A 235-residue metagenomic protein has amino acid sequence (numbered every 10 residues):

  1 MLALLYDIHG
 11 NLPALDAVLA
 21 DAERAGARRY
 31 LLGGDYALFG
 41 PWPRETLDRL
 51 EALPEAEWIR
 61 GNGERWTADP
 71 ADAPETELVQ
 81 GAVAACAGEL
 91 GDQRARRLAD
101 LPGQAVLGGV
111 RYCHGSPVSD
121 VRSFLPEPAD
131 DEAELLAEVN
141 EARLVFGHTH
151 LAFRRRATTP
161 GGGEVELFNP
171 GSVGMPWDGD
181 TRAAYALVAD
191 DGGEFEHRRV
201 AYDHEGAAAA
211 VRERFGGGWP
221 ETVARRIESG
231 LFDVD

Functional and structural regions predicted by a protein language model:
M1-L53: N-terminal active-site segment of His-dependent metallophosphoesterases
L5-Y6, Y30-D35, F39, E57-N62 (+3 more regions): Active-site neighborhood of phospho(di)ester-bond hydrolases with catalytic His/Asp-centered motifs
H9-A14, L38-P41, G63-A68, V118-D120 (+2 more regions): Active-site environment of divalent metal-dependent phosphoester hydrolases
A17-A20, E45-D48, D72-P74, P126-E127 (+2 more regions): Short, glycine/charged-enriched secondary-structure capping and boundary segments
A22-A27, E138-N140, L187: Glycine-rich phosphate-binding loop signature in dinucleotide/nucleotide-binding domains
T46-R49, L53-C113, S119, S123-N140 (+1 more regions): Active-site neighborhood of divalent metal-dependent phosphoester bond hydrolases
P126-P160, E164-F168: Anionic-ligand binding region
R156-D235: Acidic, His/Gly-rich catalytic cores of divalent-metal-dependent hydrolytic chemistry
